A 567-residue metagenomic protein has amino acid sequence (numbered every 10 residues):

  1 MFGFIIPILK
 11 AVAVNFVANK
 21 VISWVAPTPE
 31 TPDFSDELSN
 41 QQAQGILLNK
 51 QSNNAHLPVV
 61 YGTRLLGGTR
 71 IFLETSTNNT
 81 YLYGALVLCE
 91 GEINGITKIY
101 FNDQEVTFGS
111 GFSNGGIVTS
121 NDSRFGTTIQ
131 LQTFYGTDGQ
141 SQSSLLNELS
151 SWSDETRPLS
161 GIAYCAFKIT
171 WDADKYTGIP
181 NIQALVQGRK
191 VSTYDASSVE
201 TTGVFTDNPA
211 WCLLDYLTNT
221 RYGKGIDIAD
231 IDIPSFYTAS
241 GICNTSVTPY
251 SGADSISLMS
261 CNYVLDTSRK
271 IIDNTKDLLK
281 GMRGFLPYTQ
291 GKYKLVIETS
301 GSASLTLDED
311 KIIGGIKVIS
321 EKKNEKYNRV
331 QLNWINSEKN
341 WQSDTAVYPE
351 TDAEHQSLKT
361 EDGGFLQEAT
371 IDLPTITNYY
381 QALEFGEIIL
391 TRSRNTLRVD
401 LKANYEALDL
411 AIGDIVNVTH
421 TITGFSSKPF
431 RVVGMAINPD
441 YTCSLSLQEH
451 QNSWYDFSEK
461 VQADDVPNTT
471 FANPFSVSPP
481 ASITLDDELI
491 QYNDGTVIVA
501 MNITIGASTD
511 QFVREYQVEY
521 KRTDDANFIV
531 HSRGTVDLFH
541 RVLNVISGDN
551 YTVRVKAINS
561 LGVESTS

Functional and structural regions predicted by a protein language model:
F2-K280, T289, E368, T377-Y380: Polar, S/T/G-rich
T31-N79, T156, N262, V296-Q367 (+1 more regions): Surface-exposed, non-catalytic interaction/assembly patches
P234-T238, I242, Q331-A403, P479-I483 (+3 more regions): Charged, gly/pro-rich, cysteine-poor intrinsically disordered low-complexity regions
N244-G291, Q356-E449, L538-F539, I546: An acidic/polar, Gly/Ser/Thr-rich interaction patch typically located in mid-to-C-terminal regions of proteins
I313, I412-I490, V536-D537, L561 (+1 more regions): Acidic, low-complexity/disordered segments
Y492-V513: Conserved aromatic anchor
I529-D537: Short beta-strand segments within Ig-like beta-sandwich modules, predominantly Fibronectin type-III
R541-S565: Beta-strand-rich modules
